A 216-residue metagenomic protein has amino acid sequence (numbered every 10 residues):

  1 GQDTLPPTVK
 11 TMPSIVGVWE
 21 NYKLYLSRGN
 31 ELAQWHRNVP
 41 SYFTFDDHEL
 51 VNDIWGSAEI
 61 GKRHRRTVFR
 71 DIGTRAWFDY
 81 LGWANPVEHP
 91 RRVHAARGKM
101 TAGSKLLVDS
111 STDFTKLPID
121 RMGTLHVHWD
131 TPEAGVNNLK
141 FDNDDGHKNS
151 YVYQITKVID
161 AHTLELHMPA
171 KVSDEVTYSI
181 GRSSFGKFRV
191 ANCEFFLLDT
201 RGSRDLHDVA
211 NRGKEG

Functional and structural regions predicted by a protein language model:
G1-G103, H162-K171, N192-D205: Active-site neighborhood of divalent metal-dependent phosphoester/pyrophosphate hydrolases
R75, G82, V87-S173: Autoprocessing Asn-cyclization modules and mimics
K116, D205-H207: Intrinsically disordered, low-complexity acidic/polar segments
S150, G181-S183: Short beta-strand-initiation
D174-I180: Cys-His-centered catalytic/binding microenvironment captured across papain-like cysteine peptidases and homologous
S183-R189: Short, surface-exposed beta-strand/loop micro-motifs that present aromatic residues
V209-G216: His/acidic metal-ligating clusters that form di-metal
